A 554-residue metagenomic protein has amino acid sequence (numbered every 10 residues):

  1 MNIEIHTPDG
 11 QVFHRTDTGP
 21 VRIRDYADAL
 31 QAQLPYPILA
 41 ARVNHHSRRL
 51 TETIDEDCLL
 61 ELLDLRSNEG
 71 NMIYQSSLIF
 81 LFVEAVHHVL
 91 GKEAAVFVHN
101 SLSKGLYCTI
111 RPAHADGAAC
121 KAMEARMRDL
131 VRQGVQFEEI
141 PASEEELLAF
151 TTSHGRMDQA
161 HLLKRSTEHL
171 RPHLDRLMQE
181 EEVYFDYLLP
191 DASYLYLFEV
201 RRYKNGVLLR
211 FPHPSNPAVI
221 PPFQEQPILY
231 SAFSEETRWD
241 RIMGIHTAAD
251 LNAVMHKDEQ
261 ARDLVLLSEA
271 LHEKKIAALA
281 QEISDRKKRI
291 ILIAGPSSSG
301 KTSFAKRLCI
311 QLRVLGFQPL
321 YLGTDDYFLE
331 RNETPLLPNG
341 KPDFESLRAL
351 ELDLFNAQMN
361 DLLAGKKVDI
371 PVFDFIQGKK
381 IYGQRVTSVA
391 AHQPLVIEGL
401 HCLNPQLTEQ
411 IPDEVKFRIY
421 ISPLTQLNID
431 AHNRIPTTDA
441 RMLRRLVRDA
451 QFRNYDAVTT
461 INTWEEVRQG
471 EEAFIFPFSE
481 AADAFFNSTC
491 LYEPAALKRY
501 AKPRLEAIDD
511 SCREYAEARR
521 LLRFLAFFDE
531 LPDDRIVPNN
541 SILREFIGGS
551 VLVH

Functional and structural regions predicted by a protein language model:
M1-I79, V83-L102, A113-A115, A125-R126 (+1 more regions): Ubiquitin-like/PB1-type beta-grasp interaction modules and other compact soluble beta-rich domains
E52-D55, L59-N71, A85, A95-S103 (+2 more regions): Auxiliary tRNA-acceptor-end handling modules of aminoacyl-tRNA synthetases
D285, F355-E414, W464-F478: Glycine-rich phosphate-binding loop used to anchor ATP phosphates in small-molecule kinases, encompassing both
I293: Hydrophobic anchor at the beta1->P-loop junction of P-loop NTPases
K301: Conserved lysine of the Walker
F304, L308: Hydrophobic positions on the alpha1 helix immediately C-terminal to the Walker A/P-loop
L320-L322, L329, E333-I376: Conserved nucleotide-sensing/catalytic segment adjacent to the nucleotide-binding pocket in NTP-handling enzymes
E409-H554: Conserved NTP phosphate-binding and transfer environment spanning the P-loop NTPase/kinase superfamily
